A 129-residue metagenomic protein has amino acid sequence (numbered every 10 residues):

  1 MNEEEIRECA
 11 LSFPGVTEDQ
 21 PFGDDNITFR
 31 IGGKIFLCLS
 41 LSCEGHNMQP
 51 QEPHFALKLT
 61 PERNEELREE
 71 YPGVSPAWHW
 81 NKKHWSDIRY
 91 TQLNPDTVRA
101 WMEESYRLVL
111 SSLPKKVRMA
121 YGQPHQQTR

Functional and structural regions predicted by a protein language model:
M1-R129: Charge-dense, helix-prone N-terminal extensions
